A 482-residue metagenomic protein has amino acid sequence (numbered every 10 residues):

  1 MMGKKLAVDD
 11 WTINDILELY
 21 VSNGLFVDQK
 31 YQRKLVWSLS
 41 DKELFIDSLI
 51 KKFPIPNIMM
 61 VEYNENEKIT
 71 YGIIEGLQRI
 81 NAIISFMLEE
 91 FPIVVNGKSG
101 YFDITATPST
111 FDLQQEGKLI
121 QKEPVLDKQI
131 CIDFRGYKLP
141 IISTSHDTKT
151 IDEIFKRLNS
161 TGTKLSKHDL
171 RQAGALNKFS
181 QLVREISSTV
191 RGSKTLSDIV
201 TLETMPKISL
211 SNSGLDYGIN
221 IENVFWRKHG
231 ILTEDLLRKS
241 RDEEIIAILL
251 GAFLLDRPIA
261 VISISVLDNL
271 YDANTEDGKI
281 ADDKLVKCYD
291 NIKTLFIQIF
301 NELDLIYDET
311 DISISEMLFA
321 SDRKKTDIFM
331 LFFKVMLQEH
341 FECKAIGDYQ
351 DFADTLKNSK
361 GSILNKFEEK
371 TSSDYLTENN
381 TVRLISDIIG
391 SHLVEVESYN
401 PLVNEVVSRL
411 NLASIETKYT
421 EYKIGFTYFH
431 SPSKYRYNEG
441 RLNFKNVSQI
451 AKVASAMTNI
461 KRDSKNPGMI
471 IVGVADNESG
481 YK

Functional and structural regions predicted by a protein language model:
M1-Y20, E369-R383: N-terminal extension/subdomain marker
M2-N14, D28-G251: Basic- and aromatic-enriched surface patches that contact anionic nucleotides/nucleic acids
L17-S22, K51-M60, D216-W226, A413-S433 (+2 more regions): Active-site-adjacent bridging/hinge elements
P54-I55, T163-K167, G192, L196 (+6 more regions): Intrinsically disordered or highly flexible coil/loop and linker segments, enriched in small and charged/polar residues
V61-N66, S145-T148, A252-R257, F341-K344 (+1 more regions): Short, flexible beta-strand-to-coil junctions
I130, R135, N274-K482: Conserved N-terminal catalytic/coupling substructures associated with nucleotide/phosphate chemistry
T163-L182, D272-A281, G361-F367: Short, cationic low-complexity segments
G192-E339: Polyanionic (Asp/Glu-rich) segments that form extended negatively charged tracts
